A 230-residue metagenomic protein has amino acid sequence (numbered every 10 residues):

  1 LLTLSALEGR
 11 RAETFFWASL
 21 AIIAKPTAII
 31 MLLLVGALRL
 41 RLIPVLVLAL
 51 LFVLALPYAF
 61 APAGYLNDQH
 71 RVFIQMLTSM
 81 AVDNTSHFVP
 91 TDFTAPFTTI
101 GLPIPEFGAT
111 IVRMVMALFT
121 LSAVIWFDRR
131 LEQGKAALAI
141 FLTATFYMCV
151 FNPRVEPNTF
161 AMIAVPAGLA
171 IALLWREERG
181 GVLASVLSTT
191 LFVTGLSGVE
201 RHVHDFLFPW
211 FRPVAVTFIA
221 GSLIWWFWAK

Functional and structural regions predicted by a protein language model:
L1, P26-I29, F160-G168, P213-I219: Hydrophobic core segments of transmembrane alpha-helices in multi-pass, intramembrane catalytic enzymes
L1-E8, L33-G36, T120-V124, A167-W175 (+1 more regions): Transmembrane alpha-helical segments
L1-T14, L38-F160, A164: Primarily membrane-embedded glycan-assembly and transfer machineries that use lipid-linked glycans
E8-R11, I30-M31, P57-L66, N152-V155 (+2 more regions): Juxtamembrane membrane-interface segments at transmembrane alpha-helix termini
A18-A21, L46-L51, A139-F146, G181-V193: Central hydrophobic cores of alpha-helical transmembrane segments in multi-pass integral membrane proteins
S19-V35, F151-M162: Transmembrane helices and adjacent periplasmic/lumenal helix-loop junctions of polyprenol-phosphate-dependent
I23-T27, V53, Q75-S79, T94-P105 (+2 more regions): Juxtamembrane/interfacial segments around transmembrane helices
L169-K230: Aromatic-enriched
